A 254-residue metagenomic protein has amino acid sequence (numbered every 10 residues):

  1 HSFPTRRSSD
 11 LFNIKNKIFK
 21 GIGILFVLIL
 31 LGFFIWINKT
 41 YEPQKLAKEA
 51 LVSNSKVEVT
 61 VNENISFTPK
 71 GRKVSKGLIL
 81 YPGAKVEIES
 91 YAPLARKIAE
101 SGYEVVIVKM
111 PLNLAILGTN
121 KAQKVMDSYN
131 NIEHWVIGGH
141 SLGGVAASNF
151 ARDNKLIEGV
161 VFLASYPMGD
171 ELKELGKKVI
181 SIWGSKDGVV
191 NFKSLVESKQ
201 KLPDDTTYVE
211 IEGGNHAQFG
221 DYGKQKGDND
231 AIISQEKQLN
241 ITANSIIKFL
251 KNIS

Functional and structural regions predicted by a protein language model:
H1-S8: Short, small-residue-biased leader/transition segments that mark boundaries at the very start of proteins
F19-W36: Hydrophobic membrane-insertion alpha-helices, especially the h-region of bacterial N-terminal signal peptides
S75-G83: Short beta-strand element of the alpha/beta-hydrolase
L94, V190-Q200: Short alpha-helix in the alpha/beta-hydrolase fold that links the catalytic acid
A95-A115: Conserved alpha/beta-hydrolase
G138-A147: Gly/Ala-rich beta-loop-alpha elbow adjacent to hydrolase catalytic centers
L175, S181-W183, D187: Short beta-strand/loop motif that positions the catalytic acidic residue of the alpha/beta-hydrolase fold
